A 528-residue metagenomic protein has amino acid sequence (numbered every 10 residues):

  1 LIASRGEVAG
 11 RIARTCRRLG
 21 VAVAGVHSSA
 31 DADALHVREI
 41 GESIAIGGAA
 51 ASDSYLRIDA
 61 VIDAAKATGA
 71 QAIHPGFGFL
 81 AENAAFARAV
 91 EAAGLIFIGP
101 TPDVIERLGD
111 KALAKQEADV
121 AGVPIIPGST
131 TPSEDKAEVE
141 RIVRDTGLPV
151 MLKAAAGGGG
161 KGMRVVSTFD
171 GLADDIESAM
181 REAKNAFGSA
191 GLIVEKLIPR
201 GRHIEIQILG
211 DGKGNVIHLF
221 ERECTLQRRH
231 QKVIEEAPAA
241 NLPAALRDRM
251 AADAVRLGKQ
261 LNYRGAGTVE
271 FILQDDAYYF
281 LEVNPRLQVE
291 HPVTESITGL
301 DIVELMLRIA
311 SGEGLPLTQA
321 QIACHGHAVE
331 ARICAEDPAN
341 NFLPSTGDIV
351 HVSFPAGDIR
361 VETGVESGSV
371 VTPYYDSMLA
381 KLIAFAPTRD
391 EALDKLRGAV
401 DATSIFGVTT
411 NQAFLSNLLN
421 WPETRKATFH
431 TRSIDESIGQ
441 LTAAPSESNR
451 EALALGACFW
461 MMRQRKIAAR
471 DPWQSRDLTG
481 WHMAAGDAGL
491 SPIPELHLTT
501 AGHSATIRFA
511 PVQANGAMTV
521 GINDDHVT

Functional and structural regions predicted by a protein language model:
L1-V269, L273-E290: N-terminal beta-alpha lobe that positions the nucleotide/phosphoryl donor in ATP/NTP-coupled carboxylate activation
A32, D525-T528: Mobile cofactor-carrier "swinging-arm" domains
I204-G210, I507-F509, V527: Broad, structure-driven detector of short, well-ordered beta-strand segments within folded domains
V216-I217, Y278, G516-M518, V527: Hydrophobic residues embedded in beta-strands of well-ordered beta-sheets
A254, P292-N515, V520-H526: Catalytic cores of soluble metabolic enzymes centered on carboxylation/carboxyl-transfer
